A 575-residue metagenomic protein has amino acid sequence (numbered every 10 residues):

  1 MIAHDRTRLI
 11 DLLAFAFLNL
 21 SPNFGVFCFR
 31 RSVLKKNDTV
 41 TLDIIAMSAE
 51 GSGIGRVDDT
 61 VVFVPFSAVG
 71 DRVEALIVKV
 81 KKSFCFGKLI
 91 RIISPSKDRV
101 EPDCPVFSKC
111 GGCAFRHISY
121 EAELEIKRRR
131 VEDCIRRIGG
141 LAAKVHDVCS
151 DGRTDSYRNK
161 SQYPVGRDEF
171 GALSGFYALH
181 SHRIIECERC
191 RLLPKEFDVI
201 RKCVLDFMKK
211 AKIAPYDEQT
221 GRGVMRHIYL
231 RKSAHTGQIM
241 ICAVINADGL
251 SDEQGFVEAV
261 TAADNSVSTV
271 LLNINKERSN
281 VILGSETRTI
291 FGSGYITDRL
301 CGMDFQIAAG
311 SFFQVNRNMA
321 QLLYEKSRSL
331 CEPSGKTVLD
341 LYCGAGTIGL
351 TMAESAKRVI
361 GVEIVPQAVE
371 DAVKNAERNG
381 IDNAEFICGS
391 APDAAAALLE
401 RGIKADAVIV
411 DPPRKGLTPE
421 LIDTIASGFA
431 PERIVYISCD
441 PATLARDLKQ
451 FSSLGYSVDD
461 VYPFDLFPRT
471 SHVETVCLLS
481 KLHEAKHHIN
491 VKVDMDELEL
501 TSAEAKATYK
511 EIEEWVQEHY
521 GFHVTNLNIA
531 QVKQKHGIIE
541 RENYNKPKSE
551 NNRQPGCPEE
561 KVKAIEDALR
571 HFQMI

Functional and structural regions predicted by a protein language model:
A3-D5, A16: Short hydrophobic alpha-helical segments enriched in small aliphatic residues
A16-D38, A49, D252-T501, Y509-K510: Rossmann-like S-adenosyl-L-methionine
F27-V106, G139, E385, D393: Terminal RNA-binding accessory module
I90-K97, E101-P102, S108-P215, H235: Extended interfacial segments that mediate partner engagement and assembly in macromolecular machines
I184-V224, A247-L271: Internal alpha/beta scaffold segment
E186, L230, G237-N246, D304-A308: Short, aliphatic-rich beta-strand segments
T508-Y520, A530-H536: DNA-recognition alpha helix
E540-E550: Short Lys/Arg-enriched helix C-cap and helix-to-coil transition segments that create basic nucleic-acid-contact patches
